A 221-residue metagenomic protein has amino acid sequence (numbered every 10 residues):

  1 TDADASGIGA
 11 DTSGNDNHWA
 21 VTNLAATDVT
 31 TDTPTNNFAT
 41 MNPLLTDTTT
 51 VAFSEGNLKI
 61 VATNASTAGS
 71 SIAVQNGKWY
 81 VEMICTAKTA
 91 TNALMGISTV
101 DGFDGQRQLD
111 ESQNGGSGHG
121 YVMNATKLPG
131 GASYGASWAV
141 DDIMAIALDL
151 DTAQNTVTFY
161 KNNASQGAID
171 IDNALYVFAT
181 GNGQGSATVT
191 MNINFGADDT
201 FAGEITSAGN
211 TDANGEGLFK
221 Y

Functional and structural regions predicted by a protein language model:
T1-Y221: PRY/SPRY (B30.2) beta-sandwich protein-interaction domains and their adjacent Ser/Pro/Gly-rich low-complexity linkers
